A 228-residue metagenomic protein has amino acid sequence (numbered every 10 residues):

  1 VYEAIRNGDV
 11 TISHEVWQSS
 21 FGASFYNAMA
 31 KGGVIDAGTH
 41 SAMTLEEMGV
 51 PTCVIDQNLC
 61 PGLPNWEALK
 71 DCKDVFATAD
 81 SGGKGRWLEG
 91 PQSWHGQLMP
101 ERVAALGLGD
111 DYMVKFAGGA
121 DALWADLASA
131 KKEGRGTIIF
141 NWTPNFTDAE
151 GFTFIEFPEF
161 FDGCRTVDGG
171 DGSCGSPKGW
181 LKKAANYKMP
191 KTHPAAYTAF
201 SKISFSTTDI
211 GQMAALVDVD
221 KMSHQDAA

Functional and structural regions predicted by a protein language model:
Y2, W66, G96, P100 (+5 more regions): Extracytoplasmic/secreted envelope proteins and their assembly/folding machinery, especially bacterial periplasmic
Y2-C53: N-terminal segment of the mature folded domain
R6-V10, D71-D74, A104-L108, A128-R135 (+2 more regions): Sec-exported extracytoplasmic/periplasmic mature domains
V10-Q18, R86-D162, T166: Ligand-binding pocket segment of bilobal, Venus flytrap-like solute-binding proteins
H14-F21, T39, M48, W94 (+4 more regions): Tryptophan-centric aromatic hotspots in well-structured domains and transmembrane helices
G33-L88: A conserved helix-loop-strand patch within extracytoplasmic ligand-binding domains of the periplasmic binding
E46-L59, K178-T192, A199, A215-L216: A bilobed periplasmic-binding-protein/Venus flytrap-type ligand-binding module shared by bacterial periplasmic
Y197-A228: C-terminal functional modules
